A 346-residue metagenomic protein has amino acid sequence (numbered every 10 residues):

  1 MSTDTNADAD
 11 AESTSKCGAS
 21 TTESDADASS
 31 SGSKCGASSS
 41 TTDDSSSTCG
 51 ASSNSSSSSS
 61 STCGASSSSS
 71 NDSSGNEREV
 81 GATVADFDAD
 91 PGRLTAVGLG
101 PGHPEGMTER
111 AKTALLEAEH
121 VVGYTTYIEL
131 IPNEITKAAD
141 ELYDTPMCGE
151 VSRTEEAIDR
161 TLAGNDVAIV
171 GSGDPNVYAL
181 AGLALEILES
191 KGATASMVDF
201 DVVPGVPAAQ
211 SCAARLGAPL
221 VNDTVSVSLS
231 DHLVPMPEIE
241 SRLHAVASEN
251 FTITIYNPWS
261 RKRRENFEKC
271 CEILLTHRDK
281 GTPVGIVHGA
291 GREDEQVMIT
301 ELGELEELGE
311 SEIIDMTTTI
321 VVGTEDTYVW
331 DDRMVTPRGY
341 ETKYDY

Functional and structural regions predicted by a protein language model:
M1-G92: Terminal disorder- and signal-encoded targeting elements
R78-Y143, M334: Glycine-rich, flexible N-terminal cofactor/catalytic loop recognition
L94, T252-Y346: A contiguous loop/helix-start segment that scaffolds small-molecule binding in enzyme catalytic cores
P101, T125-I128, D144-S152, S226-L233 (+1 more regions): Short, acidic/turn-prone active-site loops that include or flank metal/cofactor- and phosphate-binding residues
P101-P104, Y127, S172-N176, L183 (+2 more regions): Short glycine-rich anion-binding loops that position phosphate/pyrophosphate groups of nucleotides and phosphorylated
A118-E119, A139, G164, D223 (+2 more regions): Short, well-ordered alpha-helix to beta-strand connector turns
M147-N165, N176: Short phosphate-binding loop-to-helix
V177-E249: Class I SAM-dependent methyltransferase SAM-binding "motif I" and its flanking Rossmann-like core
